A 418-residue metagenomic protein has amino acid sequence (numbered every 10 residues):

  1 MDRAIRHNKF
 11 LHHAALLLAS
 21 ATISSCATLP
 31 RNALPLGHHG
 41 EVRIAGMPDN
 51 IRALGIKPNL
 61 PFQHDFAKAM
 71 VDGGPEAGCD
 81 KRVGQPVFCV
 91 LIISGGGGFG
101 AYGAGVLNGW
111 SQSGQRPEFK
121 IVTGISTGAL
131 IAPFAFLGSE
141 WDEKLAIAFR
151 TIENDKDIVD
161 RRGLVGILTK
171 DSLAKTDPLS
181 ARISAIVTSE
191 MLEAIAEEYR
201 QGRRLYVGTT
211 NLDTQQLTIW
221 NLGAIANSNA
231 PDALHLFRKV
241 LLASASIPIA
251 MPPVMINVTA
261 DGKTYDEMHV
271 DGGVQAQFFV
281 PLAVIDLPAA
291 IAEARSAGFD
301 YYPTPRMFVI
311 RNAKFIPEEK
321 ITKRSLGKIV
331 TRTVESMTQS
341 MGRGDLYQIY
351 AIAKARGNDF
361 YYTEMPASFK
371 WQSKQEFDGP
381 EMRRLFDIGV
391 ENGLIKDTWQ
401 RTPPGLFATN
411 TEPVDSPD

Functional and structural regions predicted by a protein language model:
D2-A14: Bacterial N-terminal signal peptides that target proteins for export
T22-S25: C-terminal motif of bacterial Sec signal peptides marking the signal peptidase cleavage site
A27-I121, F136-D418: Patatin-like phospholipase
T123-G124, G128: Gly/Ala-rich beta-loop-alpha elbow adjacent to hydrolase catalytic centers
